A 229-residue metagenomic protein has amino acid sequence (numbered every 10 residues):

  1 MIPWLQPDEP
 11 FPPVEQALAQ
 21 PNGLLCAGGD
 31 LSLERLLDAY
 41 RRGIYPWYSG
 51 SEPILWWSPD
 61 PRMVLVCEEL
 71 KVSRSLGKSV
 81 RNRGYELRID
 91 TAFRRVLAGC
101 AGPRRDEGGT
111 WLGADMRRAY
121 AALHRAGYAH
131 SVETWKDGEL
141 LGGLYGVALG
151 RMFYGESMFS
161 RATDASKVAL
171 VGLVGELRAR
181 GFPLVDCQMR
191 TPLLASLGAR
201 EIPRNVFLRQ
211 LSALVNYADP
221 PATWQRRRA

Functional and structural regions predicted by a protein language model:
M1-A229: N-acyltransferase acceptor-side catalytic subdomain
